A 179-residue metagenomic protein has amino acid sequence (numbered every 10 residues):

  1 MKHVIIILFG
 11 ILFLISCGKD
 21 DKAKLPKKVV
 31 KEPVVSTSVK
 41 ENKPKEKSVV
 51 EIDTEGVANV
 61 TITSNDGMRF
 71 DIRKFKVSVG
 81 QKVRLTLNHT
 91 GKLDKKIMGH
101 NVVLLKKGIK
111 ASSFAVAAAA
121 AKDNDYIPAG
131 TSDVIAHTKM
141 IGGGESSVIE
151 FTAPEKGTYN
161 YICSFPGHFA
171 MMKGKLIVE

Functional and structural regions predicted by a protein language model:
M1-I15: Sec-dependent bacterial lipoprotein signal peptides
C17-D21: Bacterial signal peptide processing site
K24, K31-K47, R69, N88 (+1 more regions): Extracellular/periplasmic metallocenter environments
I52-V83: N-terminal edge beta-strand
G56, M98, A170-K173: Extracellular and select intracellular beta-sandwich modules with Ser/Thr-enriched, small-residue motifs on
G91-K95: Extended, low-complexity, turn-rich repeat/linker tracts enriched in Gly/Pro/Ser/Thr and Asp/Glu that occur
V102-A111, F169, V178-E179: Short edge-strand/loop segments of extracellular domains
I109-E155: Extracytoplasmic beta-sandwich strand-turn segments characteristic of Greek-key/jelly-roll folds
